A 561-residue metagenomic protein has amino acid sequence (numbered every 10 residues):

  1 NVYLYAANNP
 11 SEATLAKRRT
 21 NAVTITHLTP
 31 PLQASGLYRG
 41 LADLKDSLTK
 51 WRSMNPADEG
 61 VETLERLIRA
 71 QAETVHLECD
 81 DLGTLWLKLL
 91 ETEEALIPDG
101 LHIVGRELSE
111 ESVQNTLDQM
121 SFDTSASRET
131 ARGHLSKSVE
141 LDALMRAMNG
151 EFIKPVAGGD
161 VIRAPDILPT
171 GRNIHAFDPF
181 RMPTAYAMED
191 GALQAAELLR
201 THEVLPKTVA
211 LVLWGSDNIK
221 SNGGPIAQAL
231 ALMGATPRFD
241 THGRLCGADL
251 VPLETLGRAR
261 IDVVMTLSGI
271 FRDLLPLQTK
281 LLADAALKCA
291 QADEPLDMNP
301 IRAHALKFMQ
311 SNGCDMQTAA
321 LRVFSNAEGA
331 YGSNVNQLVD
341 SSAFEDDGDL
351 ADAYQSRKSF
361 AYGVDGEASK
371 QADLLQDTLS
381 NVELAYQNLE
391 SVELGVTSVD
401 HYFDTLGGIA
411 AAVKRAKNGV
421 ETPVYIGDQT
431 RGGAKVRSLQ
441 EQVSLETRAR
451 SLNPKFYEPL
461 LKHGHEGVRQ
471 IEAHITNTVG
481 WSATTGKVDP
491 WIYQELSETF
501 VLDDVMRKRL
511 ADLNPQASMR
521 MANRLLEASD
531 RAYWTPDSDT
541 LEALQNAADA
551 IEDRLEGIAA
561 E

Functional and structural regions predicted by a protein language model:
N1-E561: Ligand/cofactor-recognition surfaces for anionic moieties
